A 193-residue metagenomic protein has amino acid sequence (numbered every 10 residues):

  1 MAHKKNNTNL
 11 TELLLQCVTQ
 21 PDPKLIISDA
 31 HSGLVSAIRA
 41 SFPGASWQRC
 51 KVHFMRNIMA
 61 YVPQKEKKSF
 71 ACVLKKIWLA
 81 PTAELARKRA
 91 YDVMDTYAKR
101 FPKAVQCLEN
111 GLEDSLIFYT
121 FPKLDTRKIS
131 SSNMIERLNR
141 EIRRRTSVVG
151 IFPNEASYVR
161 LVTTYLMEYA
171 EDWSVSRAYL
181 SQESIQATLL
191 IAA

Functional and structural regions predicted by a protein language model:
M1-T19: Active-site beta-loop-alpha junctions of metal-dependent nucleic acid enzymes, especially the RNase H-like/DDE
A2, N6, I26, C50 (+4 more regions): A generic short alpha-helical patch detector that favors 3-5-residue windows in or near N-terminal regions
T8, S32-S36, Q106: Alpha-helical elements of the RecA-like P-loop NTPase motor core of helicases
C17, S32, Y165-E168: Short, basic alpha-helical nucleic acid-contact segments in DNA-binding proteins and DNA transaction factors
L25-S32, A37-V73: Conserved beta-strand -> loop -> alpha-helix junction used to position metal-binding or nucleic-acid-contacting
K76-A193: Acidic/histidine-rich catalytic cores and adjacent linkers of DNA breakage/strand-transfer/modification proteins
